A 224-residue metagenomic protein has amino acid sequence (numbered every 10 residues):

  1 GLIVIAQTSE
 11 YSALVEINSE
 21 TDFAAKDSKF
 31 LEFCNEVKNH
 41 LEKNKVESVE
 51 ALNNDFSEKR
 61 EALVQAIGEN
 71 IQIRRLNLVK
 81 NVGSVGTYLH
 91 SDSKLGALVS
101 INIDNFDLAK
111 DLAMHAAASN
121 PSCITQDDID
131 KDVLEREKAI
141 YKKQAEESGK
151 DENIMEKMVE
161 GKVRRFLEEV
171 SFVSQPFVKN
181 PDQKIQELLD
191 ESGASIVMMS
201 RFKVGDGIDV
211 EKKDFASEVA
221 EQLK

Functional and structural regions predicted by a protein language model:
G1-K224: N-terminal assembly/interaction segments in proteins that build large macromolecular machines
